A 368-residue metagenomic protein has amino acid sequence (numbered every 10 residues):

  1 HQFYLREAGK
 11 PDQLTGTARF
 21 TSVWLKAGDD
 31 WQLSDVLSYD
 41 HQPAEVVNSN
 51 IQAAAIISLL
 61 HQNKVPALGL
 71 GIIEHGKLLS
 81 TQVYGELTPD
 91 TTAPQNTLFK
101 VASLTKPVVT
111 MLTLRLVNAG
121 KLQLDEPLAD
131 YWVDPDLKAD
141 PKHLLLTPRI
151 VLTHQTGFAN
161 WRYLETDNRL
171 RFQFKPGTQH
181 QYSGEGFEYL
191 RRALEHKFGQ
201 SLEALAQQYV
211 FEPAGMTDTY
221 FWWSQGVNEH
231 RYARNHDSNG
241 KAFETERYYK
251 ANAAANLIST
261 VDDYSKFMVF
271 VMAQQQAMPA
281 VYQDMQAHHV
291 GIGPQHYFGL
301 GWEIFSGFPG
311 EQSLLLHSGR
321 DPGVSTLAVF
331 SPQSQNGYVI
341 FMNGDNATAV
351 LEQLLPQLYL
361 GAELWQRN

Functional and structural regions predicted by a protein language model:
H1-A53, T178, S238: A beta-strand edge to alpha-helix "cap/lid" segment located at domain peripheries
L14-T15, D35-Q82, E195, Q200 (+3 more regions): Catalytic loop of the DD-peptidase/beta-lactamase superfamily, centered on the K-T-G motif and neighboring
R19, I51-S58, S103, V108 (+10 more regions): Extracytoplasmic/secreted proteins, especially bacterial periplasmic and envelope-associated proteins
V47-K100, K121, Y131, Y163-Q173 (+1 more regions): Short, conserved catalytic-motif segment at the N-terminal edge
Q62-G69, D90-I150, F174-G186, N252-A255 (+1 more regions): Short active-site loop at a secondary-structure junction that contains or immediately precedes the catalytic residue(s)
I72, Y163-N168, W222-Q225, Y297-L300: Short coil/turn segments at secondary-structure boundaries
Q95, K100-L104, L116-G157, R169 (+2 more regions): Active-site helix/loop module of the DD-peptidase/beta-lactamase fold, centered on the serine-lysine SxxK catalytic
L164-F174, Q179-Y182, Y189-Q200, L205-Y209: Recognition helices and adjacent regulatory flanks at domain boundaries
